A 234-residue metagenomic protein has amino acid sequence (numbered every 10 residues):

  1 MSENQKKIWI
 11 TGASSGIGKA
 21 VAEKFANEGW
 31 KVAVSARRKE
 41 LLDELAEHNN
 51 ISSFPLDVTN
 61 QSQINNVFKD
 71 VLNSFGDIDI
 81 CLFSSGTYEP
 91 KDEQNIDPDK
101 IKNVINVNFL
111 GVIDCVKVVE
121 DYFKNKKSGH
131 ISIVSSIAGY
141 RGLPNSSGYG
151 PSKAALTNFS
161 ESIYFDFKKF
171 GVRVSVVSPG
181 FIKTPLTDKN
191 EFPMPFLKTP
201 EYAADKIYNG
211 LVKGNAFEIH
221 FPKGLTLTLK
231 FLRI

Functional and structural regions predicted by a protein language model:
S14-S15: Conserved glycine-rich cofactor-binding loop
E28-L45: Conserved glycine-rich Rossmann-like NAD(P)H-binding loop of the short-chain dehydrogenase/reductase
H48-S62: Rossmann-fold cofactor-recognition segment
D92-I105: Substrate-binding pocket helix/loop in short-chain dehydrogenase/reductase
V116, S152: Active-site helix of classical SDR
S136: Residue(s) in the substrate-gating loop at a strand-loop-helix junction that position the organic substrate next
V176, F192-L229: C-terminal helical subdomain
